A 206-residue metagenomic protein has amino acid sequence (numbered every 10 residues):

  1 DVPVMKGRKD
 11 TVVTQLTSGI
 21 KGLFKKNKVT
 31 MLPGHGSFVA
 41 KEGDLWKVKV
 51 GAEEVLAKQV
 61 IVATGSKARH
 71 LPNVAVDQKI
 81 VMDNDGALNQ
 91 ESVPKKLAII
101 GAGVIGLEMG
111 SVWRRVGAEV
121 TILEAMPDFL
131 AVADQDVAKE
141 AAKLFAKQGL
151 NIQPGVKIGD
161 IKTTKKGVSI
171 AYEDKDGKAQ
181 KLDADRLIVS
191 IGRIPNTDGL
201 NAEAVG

Functional and structural regions predicted by a protein language model:
D1-T30, E124, D128, K157 (+1 more regions): Conserved N-terminal/central alpha/beta ligand/cofactor-binding core
T14, P33, V39-A40, D44-W46 (+1 more regions): Glycine/serine-rich phosphate-binding loop and adjoining beta1-alpha1 elements at the start of nucleotide-handling
T17-M31, K58, T64-A68, A141-I152: Helical element adjacent to the flavin cofactor pocket in flavoenzyme catalytic cores
T30-P33, S37-K49, V116-G206: A Rossmann-like FAD-binding core segment of flavoenzymes
E53, K58-Q59, K96-A98, E119 (+2 more regions): Structural signature of beta-strand start/N-cap positions in the alpha/beta core of ABC transporter nucleotide-binding
A57-Q59, A63-R69, A87, A184-D198: Glycine-/small-residue-rich beta->alpha transition segments that form the dinucleotide
T64-A118, Q148, E203-G206: Glycine-rich dinucleotide-binding loop and its adjacent helix/turn
